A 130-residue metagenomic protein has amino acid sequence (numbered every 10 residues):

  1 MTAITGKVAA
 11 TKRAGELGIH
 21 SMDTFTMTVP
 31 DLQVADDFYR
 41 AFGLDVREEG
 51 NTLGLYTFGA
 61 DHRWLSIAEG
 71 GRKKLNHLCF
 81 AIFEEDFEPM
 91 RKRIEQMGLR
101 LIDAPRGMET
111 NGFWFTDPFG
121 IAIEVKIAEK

Functional and structural regions predicted by a protein language model:
M1-G15, K92-K130: Vicinal oxygen chelate
T2-G6, A10, P30-F38, G71 (+1 more regions): Short low-complexity stretches enriched in small and charged residues
T2-I4, L44-N76, F83-E84, A122-E129: Conserved short beta-strand elements that form part of the metal-binding/catalytic scaffold of enzyme active sites
G6-T11, I19-D23, Y39, L78 (+1 more regions): Generic preference for well-ordered secondary structure
L17-R63, A104: Core segments of cupin and vicinal oxygen chelate
S21-P30, A68-R93, N111-D117: Vicinal oxygen chelate
